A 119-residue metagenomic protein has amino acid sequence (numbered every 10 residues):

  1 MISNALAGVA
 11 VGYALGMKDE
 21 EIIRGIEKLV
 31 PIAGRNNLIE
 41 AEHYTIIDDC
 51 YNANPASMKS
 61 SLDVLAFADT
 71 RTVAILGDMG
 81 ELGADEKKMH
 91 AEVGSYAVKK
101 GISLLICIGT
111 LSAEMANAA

Functional and structural regions predicted by a protein language model:
M1-I102: Nucleotide phosphate-binding/pyrophosphate-handling subdomain across enzymes that bind or process nucleotide phosphates
L82-A84, L111-N117: Short, charged/polar "capping" segments at the starts of alpha-helices and the immediately preceding loops
Y96-K99, M115-A119: Feature captures the catalytic cores and cofactor-binding loops of soluble hydro-lyases/lyases that act on carboxylate
L104-G109: Short, hydrophobic beta-strand segments that form beta-sheet elements in well-ordered domains
